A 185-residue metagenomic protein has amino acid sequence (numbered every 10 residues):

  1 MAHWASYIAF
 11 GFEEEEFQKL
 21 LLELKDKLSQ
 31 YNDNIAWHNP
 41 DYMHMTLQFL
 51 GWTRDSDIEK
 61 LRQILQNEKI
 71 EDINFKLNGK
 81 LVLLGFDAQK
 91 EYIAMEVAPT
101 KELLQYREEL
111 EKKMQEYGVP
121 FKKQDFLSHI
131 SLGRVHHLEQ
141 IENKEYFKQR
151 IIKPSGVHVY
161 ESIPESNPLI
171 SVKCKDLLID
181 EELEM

Functional and structural regions predicted by a protein language model:
M1-M185: Histidine-dependent nucleotide/RNA phosphoesterase domain, centered on the 2H-phosphoesterase fold with its duplicated
